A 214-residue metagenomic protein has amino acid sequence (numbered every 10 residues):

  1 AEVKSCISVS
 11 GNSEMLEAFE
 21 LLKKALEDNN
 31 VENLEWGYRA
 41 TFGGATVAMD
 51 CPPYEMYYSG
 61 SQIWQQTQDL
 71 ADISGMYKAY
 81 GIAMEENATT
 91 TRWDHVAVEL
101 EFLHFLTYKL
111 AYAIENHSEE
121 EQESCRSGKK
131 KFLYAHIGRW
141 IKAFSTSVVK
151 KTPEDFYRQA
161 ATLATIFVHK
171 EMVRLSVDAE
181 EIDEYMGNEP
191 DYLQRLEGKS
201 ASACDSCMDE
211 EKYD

Functional and structural regions predicted by a protein language model:
A1-D214: Surface/interface-facing alpha-helical segments and adjacent flexible terminal/loop regions used for partner/assembly
